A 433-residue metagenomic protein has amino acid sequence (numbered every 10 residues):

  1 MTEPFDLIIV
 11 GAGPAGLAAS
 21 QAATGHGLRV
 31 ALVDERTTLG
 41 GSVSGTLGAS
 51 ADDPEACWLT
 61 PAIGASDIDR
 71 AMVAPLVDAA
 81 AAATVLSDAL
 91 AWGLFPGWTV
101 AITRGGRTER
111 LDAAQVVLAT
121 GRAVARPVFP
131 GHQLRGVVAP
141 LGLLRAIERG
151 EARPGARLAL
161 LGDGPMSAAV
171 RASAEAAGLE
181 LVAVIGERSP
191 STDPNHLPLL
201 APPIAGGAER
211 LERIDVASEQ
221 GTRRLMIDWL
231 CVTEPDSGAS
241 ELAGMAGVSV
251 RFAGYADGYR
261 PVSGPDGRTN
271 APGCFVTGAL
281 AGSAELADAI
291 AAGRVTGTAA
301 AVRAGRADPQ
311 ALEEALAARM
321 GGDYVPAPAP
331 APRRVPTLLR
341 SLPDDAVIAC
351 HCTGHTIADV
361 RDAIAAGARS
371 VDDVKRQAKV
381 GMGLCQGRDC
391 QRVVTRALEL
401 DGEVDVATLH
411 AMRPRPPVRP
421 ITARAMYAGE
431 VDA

Functional and structural regions predicted by a protein language model:
T2-L384, R388-A397, D401-A433: Residues forming the flavin
